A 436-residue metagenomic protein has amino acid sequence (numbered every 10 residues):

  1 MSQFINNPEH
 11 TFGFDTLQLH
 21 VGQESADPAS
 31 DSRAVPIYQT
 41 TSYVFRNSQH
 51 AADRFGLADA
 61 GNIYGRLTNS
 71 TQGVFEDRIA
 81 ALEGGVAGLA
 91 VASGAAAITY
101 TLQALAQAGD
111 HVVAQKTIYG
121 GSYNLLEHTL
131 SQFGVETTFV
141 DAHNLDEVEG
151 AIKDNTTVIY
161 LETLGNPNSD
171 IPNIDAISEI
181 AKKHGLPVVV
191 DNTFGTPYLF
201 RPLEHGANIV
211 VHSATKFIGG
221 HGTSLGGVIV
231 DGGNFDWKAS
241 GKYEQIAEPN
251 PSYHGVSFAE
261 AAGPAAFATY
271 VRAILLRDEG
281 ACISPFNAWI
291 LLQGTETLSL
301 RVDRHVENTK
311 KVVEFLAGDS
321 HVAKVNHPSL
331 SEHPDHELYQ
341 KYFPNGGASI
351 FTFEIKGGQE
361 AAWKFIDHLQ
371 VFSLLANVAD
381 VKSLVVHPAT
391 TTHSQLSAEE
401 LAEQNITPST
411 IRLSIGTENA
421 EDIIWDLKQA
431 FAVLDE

Functional and structural regions predicted by a protein language model:
M1-N62: N-terminal glycine-rich, Lys/His-bearing helix-loop that initiates the first secondary-structure elements of many
S2-Q3, V86, E127, E136 (+4 more regions): PLP-dependent enzyme catalytic core of the Aspartate aminotransferase-like
Q3-H10, G22, A26, L89-G318: Conserved PLP-enzyme active-site core in the AAT-like
N47-A96, G121-H128: Conserved N-terminal alpha-helix of the aminotransferase class I/II PLP-enzyme fold
A60, V86, N287, L291 (+3 more regions): Short amphipathic alpha-helical segments
L164, T193-G195, L330, K356 (+1 more regions): Active-site beta-loop-alpha junctions enriched in small/polar residues
G280, V302, K310, E314-A317 (+2 more regions): Conserved C-terminal alpha-helix-loop-beta "cap" of PLP-dependent enzymes that closes/shapes the active-site mouth
